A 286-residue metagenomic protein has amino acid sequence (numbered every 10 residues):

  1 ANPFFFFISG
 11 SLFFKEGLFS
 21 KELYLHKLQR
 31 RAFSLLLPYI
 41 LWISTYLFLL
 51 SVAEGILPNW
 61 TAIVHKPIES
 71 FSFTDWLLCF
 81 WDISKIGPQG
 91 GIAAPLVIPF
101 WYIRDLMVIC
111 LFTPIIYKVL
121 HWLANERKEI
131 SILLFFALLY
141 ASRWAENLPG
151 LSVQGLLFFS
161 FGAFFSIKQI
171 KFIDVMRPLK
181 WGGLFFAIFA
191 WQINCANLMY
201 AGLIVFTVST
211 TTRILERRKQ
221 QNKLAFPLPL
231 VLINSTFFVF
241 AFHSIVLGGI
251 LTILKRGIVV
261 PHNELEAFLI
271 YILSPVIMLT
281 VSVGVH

Functional and structural regions predicted by a protein language model:
A1-L28, A187-A196: Alpha-helical transmembrane segments and their immediate interhelical/interface regions in integral membrane proteins
N2-F4, L18-C79, G90-G91, W181-G182 (+3 more regions): Transmembrane alpha-helical segments and their boundary/interface "anchor" motifs in multi-pass integral membrane
N2-K15, R104-K118, L138-D174, L198-Q220 (+2 more regions): Specific transmembrane alpha-helix
F5, F14, L35, Y46-P58 (+1 more regions): Hydrophobic alpha-helical segments with transmembrane-like composition
F19-K27, R31, G90-A94, I98 (+8 more regions): Membrane-helix interfacial "entry" motifs
L23-R31, N125-I132, I173-G182: Membrane-interfacial loop-to-transmembrane alpha-helix junctions, especially the N-terminal start
W42, Y46, L50, I109 (+4 more regions): Alpha-helical transmembrane segments of multipass membrane proteins
L151-S160, I167-L273: Alpha-helical transmembrane segments and terminal signal-anchor/GPI-anchor hydrophobic tails, characterized by long
